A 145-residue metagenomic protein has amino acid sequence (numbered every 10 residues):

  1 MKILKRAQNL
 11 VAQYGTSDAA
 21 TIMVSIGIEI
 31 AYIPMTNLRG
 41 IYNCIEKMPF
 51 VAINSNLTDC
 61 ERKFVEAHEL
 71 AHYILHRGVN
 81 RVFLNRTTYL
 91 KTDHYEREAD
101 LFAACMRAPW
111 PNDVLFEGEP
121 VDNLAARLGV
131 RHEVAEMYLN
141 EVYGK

Functional and structural regions predicted by a protein language model:
M1-K145: Active-site hotspot residues in diverse enzymes, especially metal/ion-binding acidic/histidine motifs
